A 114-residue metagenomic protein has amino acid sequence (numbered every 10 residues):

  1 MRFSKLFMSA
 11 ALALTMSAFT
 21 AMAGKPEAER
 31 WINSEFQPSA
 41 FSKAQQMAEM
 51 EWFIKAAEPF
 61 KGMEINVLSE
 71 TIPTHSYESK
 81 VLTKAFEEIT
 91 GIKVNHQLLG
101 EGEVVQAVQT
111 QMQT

Functional and structural regions predicted by a protein language model:
M1-M8: Bacterial N-terminal signal peptides that target proteins for export
K5, A18-A23: N-terminal export/targeting leaders of redox proteins
S9-A18: Bacterial N-terminal signal peptides
M22-T114: Conserved N-terminal structural module of periplasmic/extracytoplasmic solute-binding proteins
